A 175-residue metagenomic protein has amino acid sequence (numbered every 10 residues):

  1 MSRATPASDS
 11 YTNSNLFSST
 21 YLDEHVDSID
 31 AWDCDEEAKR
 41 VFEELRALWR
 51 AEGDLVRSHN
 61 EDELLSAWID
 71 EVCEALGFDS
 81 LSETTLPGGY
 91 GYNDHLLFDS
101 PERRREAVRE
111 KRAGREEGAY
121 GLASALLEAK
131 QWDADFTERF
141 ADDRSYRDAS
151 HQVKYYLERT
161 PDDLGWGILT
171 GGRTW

Functional and structural regions predicted by a protein language model:
M1-W166: A short, conserved, highly charged catalytic patch centered on acidic carboxylates
D163-W175: Hydrophobic or amphipathic alpha-helical targeting/insertion segments
